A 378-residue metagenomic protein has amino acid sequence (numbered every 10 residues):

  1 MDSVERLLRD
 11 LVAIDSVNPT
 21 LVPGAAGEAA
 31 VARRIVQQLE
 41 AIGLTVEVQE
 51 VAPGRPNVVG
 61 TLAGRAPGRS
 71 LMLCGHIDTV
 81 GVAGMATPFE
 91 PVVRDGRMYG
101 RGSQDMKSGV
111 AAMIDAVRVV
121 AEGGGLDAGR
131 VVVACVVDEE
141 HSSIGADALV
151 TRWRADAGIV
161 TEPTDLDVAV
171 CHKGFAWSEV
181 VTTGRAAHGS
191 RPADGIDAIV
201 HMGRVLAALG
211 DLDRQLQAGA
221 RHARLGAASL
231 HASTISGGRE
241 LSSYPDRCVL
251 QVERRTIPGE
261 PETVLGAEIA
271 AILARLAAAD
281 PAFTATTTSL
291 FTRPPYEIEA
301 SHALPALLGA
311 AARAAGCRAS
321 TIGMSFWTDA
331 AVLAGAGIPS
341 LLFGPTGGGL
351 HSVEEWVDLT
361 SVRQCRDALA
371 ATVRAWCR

Functional and structural regions predicted by a protein language model:
M1-R101, E122-D127, A330, W376: Acidic/His- and Gly-rich active-site-bordering loop/insert found across diverse amide/peptide-bond hydrolases
E5, A29-R33, V110, G266-A270 (+1 more regions): Short, surface-exposed alpha-helical segments at coil->helix boundaries
D15, L39, E162, M202 (+1 more regions): Residue-level signal for inorganic ion chemistry
C74-G75, A134-V136, I159-E162, V181-T183 (+2 more regions): Short beta-strand segments
R97-A112, H188, D329: Glycine/serine-rich anion-binding loops at beta->alpha junctions that coordinate negatively charged ligand groups
M106-W177, C377-R378: Acidic/histidine-rich catalytic neighborhood of metal-dependent amide-processing enzymes
V170, E179-R378: Metal-dependent amide/peptide-bond hydrolase catalytic core, centered on the "pita-bread" metallohydrolase fold
